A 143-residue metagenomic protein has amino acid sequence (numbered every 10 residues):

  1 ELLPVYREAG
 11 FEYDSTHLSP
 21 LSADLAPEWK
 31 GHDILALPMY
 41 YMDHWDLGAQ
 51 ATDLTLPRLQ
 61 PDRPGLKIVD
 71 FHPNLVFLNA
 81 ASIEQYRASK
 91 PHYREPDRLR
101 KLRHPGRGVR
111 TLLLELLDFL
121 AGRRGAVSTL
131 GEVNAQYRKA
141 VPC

Functional and structural regions predicted by a protein language model:
E1: Divalent metal-binding pocket/active-site signature
P4-E12, T16-C143: Terminal accessory/targeting
